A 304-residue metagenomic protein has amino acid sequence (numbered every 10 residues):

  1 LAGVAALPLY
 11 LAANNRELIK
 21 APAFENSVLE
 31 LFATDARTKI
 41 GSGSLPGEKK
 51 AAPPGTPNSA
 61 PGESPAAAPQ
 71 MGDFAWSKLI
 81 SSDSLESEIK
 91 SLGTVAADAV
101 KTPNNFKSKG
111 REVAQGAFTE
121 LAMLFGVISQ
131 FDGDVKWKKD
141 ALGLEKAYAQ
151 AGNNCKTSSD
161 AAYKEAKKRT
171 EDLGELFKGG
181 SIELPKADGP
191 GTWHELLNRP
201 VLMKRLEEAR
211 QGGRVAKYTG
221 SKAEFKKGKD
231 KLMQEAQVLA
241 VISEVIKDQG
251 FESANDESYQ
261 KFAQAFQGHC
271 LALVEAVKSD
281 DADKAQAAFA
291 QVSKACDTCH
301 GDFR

Functional and structural regions predicted by a protein language model:
L1-A13: Sec-dependent N-terminal signal peptides
Y10-R304: Mature extracytoplasmic or organellar-lumen-exposed domains after removal of signal/transit peptides
